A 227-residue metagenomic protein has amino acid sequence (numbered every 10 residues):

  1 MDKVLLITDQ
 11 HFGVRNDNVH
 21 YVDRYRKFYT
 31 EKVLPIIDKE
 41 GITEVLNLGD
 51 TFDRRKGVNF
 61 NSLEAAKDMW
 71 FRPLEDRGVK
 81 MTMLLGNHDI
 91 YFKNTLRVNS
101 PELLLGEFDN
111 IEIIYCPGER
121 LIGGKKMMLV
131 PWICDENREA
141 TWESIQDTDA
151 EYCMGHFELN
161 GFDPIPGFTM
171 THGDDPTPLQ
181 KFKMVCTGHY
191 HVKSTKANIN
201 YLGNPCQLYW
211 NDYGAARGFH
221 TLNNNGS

Functional and structural regions predicted by a protein language model:
D2-K3, Q10, V14-E119, P178-F182: Core catalytic region of metal-dependent phosphoesterases/phosphodiesterases, especially metallo-beta-lactamase-like
D2-V14, G124-I133, Y152-H156, N200-G203: Active-site-proximal beta-strand elements of phosphoester/diester hydrolases
L5, L46, T82, I114 (+4 more regions): Hydrophobic/aromatic beta-strand patches that form the interior of the parallel beta-sheet core in alpha/beta enzyme
D9, G49-D50, G86-N87, H156 (+2 more regions): Active-site glycine-centered loops adjacent to acidic/histidine catalytic or metal-binding residues that shape
N110-E112, K125-M127, A150-E151, G167-F168 (+1 more regions): Active-site regions of enzymes building and remodeling cell-envelope glycoconjugates
C116-G124, L222: Short acidic-hydrophobic surface loop/beta-edge motif
I122-P176: Binuclear metal-dependent hydrolase catalytic cores centered on His/Asp/Glu-rich metal-binding motifs
L159-G226: Conserved beta-sheet core of the metallophosphoesterase superfamily
